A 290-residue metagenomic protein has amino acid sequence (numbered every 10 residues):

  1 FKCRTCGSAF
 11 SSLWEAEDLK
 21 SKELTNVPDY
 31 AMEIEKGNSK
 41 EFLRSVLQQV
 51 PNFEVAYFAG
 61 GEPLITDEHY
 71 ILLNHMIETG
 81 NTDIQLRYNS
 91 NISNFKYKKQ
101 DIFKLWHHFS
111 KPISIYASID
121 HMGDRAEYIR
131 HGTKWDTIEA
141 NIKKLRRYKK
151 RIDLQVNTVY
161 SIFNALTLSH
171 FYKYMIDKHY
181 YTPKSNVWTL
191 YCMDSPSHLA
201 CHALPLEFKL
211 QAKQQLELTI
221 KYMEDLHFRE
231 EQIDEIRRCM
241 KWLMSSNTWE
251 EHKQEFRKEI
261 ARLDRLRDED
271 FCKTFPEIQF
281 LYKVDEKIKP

Functional and structural regions predicted by a protein language model:
K2-T5: Short, cysteine/histidine-rich loop/knuckle motifs that typically chelate Zn2+
G7-N38, V50-D67, T79-K99, H107-E139 (+2 more regions): Core AdoMet radical
N38-E41, S45-V46: Alpha-helix-centered segments that form part of catalytic cores
S45-Q49, L72-T79, K104-L105, N141-Y148 (+1 more regions): A generic secondary-structure signal
E68-N74, Y97-W106, T167-S169: Distinct, well-ordered alpha-helical segments
R87, S110-Y116, K134-K289: Conserved C-terminal portion of the radical SAM core fold that forms the substrate/S-adenosylmethionine-binding
